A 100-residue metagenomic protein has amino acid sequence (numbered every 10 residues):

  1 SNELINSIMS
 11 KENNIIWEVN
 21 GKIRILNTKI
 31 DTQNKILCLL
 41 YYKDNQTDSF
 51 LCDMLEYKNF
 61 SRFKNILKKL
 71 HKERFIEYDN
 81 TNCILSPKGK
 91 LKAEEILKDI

Functional and structural regions predicted by a protein language model:
S1-N6, I100: Amphipathic, Lys/Arg-enriched alpha-helical patches that create a basic surface for binding polyanionic ligands
L4-Y42, N59-N65: Short alpha-helical segments that sit at the start of domains
T28, T32, H71-E73, K88-L91: Intrinsically disordered, low-complexity transcriptional activation regions of bZIP and related transcription factors
D44-Y57: Short acidic, hydrophobic short linear motifs in intrinsically disordered regions
E56-E73, Y78-N80: Short amphipathic alpha-helical interaction segments
T81-P87: Minor-groove-contacting beta-hairpin "wing" of winged helix-turn-helix DNA-binding domains
K88-I100: Short, amphipathic alpha-helical interaction segments positioned at domain boundaries
